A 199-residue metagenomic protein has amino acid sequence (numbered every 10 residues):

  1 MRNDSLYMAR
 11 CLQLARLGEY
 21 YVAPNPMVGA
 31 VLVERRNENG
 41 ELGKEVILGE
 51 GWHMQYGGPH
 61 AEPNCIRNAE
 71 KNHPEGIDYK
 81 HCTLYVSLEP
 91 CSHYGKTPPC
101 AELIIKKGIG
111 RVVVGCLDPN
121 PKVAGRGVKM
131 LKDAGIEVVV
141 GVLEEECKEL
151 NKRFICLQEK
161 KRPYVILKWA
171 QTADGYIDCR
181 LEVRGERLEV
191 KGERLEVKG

Functional and structural regions predicted by a protein language model:
M1-Y21, R35-E38, L42-K44, H73-H81 (+3 more regions): Zinc-dependent deaminase
P26-V28, L48, V165-L167: Short loop/turn microsegments at loop-to-beta-strand junctions
A30, I47-N68, V140-L143: N-terminal beta-alpha supersecondary unit
V31-V33, I47-W52, T83-Y85, V113: Short, conserved beta-strand segments within well-ordered enzyme catalytic domains that often line or immediately flank
E41, P59-V86: Flexible, acidic active-site loops/lids enriched in D/E/S/T/G that coordinate Mg2+ and/or position polar
W52, P59-P63, L84-L103: Local cysteine-cluster metal-coordination motifs and their immediate loop/turn environment, predominantly Fe-S cluster
M54, L88, C116-N120: Structured beta->alpha junctions
